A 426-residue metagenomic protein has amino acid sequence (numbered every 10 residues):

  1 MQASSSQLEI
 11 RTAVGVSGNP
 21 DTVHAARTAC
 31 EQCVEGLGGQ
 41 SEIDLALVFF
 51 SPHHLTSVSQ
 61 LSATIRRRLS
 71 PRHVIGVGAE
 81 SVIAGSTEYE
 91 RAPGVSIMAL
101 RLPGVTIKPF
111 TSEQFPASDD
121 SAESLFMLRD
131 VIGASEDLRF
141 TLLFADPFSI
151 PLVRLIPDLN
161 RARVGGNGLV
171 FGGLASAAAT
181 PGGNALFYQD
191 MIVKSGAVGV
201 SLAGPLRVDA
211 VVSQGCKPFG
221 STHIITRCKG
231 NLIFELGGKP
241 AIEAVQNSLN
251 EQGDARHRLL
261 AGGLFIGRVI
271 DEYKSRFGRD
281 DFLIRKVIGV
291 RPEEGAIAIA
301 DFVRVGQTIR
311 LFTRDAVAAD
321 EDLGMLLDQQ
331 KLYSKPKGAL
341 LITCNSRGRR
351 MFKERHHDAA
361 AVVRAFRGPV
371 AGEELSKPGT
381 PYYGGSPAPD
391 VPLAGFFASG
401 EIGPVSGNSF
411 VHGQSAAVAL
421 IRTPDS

Functional and structural regions predicted by a protein language model:
Q2-L45, S51-S59, T64-R67, R72-H73 (+3 more regions): Small-residue-enriched flexible segments
